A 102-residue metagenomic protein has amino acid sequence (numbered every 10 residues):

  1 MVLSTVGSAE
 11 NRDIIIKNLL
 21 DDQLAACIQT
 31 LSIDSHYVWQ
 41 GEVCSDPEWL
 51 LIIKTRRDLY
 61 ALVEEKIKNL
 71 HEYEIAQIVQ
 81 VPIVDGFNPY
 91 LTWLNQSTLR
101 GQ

Functional and structural regions predicted by a protein language model:
M1-Q102: Positively charged, small/polar-rich N-terminal and surface patches that mediate targeting and assembly and bind
